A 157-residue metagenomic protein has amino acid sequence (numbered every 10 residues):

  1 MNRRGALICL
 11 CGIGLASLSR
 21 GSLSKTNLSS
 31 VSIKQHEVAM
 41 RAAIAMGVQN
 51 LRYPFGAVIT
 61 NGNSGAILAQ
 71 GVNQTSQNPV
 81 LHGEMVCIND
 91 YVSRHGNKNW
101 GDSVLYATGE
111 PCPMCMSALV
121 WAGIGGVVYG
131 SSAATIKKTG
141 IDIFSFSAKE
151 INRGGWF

Functional and structural regions predicted by a protein language model:
M1, L18-A45: C-terminal segment of N-terminal export signals and the immediately downstream linker at the start of the mature
M1-I13: N-terminal secretory signal peptides and thylakoid transit peptides that target proteins across membranes
A43, G56, L119: Residue-level signal for inorganic ion chemistry
G47-R52: Short loop/turn motifs at secondary-structure junctions and domain boundaries
F55-N61: Short beta-strand scaffold segments in enzyme catalytic cores
G62-L68: Short, glycine-anchored, charge-dense loop/turn motifs used at functional sites
A69-F157: Zn2+-dependent cytidine deaminase-like catalytic core
